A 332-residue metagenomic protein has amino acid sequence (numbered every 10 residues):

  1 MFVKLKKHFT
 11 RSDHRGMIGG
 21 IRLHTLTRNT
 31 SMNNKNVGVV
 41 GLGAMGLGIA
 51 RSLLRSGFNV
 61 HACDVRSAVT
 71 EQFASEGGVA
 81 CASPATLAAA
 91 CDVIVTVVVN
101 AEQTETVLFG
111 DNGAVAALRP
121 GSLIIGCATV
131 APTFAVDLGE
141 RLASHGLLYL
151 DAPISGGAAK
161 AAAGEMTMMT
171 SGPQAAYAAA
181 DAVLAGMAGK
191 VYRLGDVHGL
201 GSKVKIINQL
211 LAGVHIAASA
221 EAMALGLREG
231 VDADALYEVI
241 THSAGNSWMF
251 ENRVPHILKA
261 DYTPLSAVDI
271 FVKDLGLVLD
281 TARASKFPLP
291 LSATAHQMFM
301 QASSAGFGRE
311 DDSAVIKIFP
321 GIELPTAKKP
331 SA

Functional and structural regions predicted by a protein language model:
K4, D13, M17-R28: Short, positively charged and aromatic/hydrophobic N-terminal segments
T25-V97, S122, K190: NAD(P)+-binding Rossmann beta1-loop-alpha1 motif at the extreme N-terminus of oxidoreductases
P84-L148: Rossmann-fold NAD(P) dinucleotide-binding segment
T129-Q209: Rossmann-fold dinucleotide-binding core
A163-G164, M168-S171, Y192, H198-E229 (+3 more regions): Active-site-proximal catalytic alpha-helix in oxidoreductases
S202, L211, N246-E310: Interdomain hinge/lid region at the active-site interface of Rossmann-like NAD(P)-dependent oxidoreductases
M300, S304-A332: NAD(P)-dependent dehydrogenase/reductase Rossmann-like domain
